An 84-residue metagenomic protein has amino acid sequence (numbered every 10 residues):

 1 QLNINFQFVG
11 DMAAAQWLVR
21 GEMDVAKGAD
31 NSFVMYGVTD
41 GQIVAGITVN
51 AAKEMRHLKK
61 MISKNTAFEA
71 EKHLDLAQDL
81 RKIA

Functional and structural regions predicted by a protein language model:
Q1-E54: Mid-to-C-terminal Rossmann-like scaffold of FAD/NAD(P)H-dependent oxidoreductases
A52-E71: A short, polar/charged loop-to-alpha-helix boundary motif
F68-A84: Cysteine/selenocysteine-centered motifs that mediate thiol-based redox chemistry or coordinate metal-sulfur cofactors
